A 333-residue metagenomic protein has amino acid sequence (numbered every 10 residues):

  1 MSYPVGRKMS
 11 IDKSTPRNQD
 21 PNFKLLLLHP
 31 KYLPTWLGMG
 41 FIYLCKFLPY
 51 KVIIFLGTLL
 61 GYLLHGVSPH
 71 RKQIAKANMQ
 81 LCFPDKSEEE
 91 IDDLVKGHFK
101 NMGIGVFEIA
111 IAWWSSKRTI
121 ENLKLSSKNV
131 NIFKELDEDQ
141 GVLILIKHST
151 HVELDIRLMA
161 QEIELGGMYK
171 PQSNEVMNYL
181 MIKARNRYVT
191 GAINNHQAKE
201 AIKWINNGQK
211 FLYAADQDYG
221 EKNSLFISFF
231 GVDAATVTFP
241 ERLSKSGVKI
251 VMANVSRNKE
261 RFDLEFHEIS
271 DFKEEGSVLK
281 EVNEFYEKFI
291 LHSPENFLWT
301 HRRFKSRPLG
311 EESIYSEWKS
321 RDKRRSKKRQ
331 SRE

Functional and structural regions predicted by a protein language model:
Y3-I146, Y179-K183, K327-E333: Membrane-anchoring hydrophobic helices of lipid-metabolizing enzymes
P4-I11, D92-K96, K134-E138, Q161 (+1 more regions): Non-catalytic C-terminal accessory region of glycerolipid acyltransferases and related lyso-lipid remodeling enzymes
L37, R71, H151, M177 (+3 more regions): Residue-level preference for nonpolar/small residues embedded in alpha-helices
F47, C82, E162, R187-Y188 (+2 more regions): Alpha-helical structural context
E88, G191, E275-G276: Flexible, glycine- and charge-enriched loops at secondary-structure boundaries
S126, G191-I193, H267: General small-molecule cofactor/ligand-binding pocket signal
E138-H196, E221-S228: Catalytic core of membrane glycerolipid acyltransferases/transacylases, capturing the structured, soluble-facing
